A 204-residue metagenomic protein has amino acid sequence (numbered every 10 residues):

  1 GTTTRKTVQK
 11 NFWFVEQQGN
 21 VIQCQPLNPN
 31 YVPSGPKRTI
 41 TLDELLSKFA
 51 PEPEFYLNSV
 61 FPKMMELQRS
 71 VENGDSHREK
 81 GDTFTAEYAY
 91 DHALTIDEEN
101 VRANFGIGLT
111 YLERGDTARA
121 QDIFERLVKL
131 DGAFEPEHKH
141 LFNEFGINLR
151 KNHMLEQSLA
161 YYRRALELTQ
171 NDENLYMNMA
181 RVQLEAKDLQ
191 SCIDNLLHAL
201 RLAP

Functional and structural regions predicted by a protein language model:
G1-I96, R102, L109, R119-D122: Long, contiguous interaction/recruitment modules in multidomain scaffold/adaptor proteins
N11, N20, N28-N30, N58 (+9 more regions): Detector for Asparagine
F61, T95, A133-F134, E167 (+1 more regions): Structural signature of alpha-solenoid helical repeat scaffolds
R102-E185: Alpha-helical adaptor scaffolds
M177, L184, D188, L196-A199 (+1 more regions): Extended, charge-rich intrinsically disordered regulatory tails
